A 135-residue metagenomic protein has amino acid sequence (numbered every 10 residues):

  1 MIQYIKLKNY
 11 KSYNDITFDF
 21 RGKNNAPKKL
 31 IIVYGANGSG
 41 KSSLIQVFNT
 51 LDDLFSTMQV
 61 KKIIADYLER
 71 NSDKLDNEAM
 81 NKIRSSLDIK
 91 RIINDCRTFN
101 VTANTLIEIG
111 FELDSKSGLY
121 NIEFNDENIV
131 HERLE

Functional and structural regions predicted by a protein language model:
M1-D73: Pre-Walker A-like glycine/lysine-rich segment at the N-terminus of P-loop NTPase domains
I2, D15, L30, N104-L106 (+2 more regions): Extracellular structured ligand-interaction cores
F20-N24, E123-N128: A short, sequence-level motif marking secondary-structure junctions
V47-D126: Conserved P-loop NTP-binding catalytic core
V130-E135: A short, surface-exposed interaction/processing loop segment used at functional sites
